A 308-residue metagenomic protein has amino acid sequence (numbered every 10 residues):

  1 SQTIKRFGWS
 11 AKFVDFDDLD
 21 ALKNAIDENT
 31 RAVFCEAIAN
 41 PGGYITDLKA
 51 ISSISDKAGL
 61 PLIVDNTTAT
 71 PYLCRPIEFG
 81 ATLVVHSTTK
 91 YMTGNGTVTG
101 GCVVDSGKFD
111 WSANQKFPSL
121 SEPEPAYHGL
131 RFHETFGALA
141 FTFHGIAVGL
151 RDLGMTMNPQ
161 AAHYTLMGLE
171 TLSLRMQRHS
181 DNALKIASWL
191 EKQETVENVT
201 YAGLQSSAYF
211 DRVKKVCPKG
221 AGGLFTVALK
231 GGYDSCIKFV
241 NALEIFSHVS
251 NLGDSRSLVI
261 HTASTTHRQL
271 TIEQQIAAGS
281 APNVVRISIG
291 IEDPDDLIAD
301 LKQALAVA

Functional and structural regions predicted by a protein language model:
S1, F7-S10, E28, R175 (+2 more regions): PLP-dependent enzyme catalytic core of the Aspartate aminotransferase-like
S1-T195: Conserved PLP-enzyme active-site core in the AAT-like
K5, G96, K219-A221, S280-N283: Short glycine-enriched loop/turn motifs at secondary-structure junctions
V33, G101-V103, V199, F225 (+1 more regions): Well-ordered beta-strand positions enriched in small/hydrophobic/aromatic, beta-favoring residues
V104, T226-A228, S288-G290: Short hydrophobic/aromatic beta-strand micro-patches that form the beta-sheet surface supporting nucleotide- or nucleic
K108-F109, S206, K230-G232, S264-T265 (+1 more regions): Short, glycine-/Ser/Thr-/acidic-enriched flexible segments
L153-N158, A162, M167, T171 (+3 more regions): Conserved small-domain helix->loop->beta segment predominantly found in fold-type I
